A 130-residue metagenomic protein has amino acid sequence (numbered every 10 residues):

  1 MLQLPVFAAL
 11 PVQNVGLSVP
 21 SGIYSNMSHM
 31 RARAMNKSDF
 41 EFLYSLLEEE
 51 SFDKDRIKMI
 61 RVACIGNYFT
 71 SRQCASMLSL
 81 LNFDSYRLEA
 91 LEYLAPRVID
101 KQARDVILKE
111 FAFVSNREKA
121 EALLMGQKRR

Functional and structural regions predicted by a protein language model:
L2-R130: General marker for long, soluble alpha-helical cores
